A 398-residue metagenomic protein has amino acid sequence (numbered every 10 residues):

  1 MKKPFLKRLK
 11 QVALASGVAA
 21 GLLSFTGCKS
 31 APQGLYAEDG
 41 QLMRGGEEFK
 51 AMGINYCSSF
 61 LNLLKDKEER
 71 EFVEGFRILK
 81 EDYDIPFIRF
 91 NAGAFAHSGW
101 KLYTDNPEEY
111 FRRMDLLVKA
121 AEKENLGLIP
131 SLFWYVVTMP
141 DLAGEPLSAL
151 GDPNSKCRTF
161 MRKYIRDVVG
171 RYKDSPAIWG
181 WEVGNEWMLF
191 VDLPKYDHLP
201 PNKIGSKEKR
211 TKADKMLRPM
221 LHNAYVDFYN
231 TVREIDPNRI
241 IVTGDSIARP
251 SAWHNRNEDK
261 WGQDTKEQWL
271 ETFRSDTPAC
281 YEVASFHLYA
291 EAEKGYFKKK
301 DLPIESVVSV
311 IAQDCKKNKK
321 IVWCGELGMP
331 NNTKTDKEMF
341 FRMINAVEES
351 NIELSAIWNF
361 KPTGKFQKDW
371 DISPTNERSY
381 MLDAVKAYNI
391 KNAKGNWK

Functional and structural regions predicted by a protein language model:
K2-L14: Bacterial N-terminal signal peptides that target proteins for export
L14-L23: Hydrophobic helical h-region of N-terminal Sec-dependent signal peptides in bacterial secretory/periplasmic proteins
C28-F87, H97, K101-T104, K119 (+4 more regions): N-terminal carbohydrate-binding accessory modules
M52-I54, I88-F90, L128-P130, W179-W181 (+4 more regions): Hydrophobic faces of well-ordered beta-strands that scaffold small-molecule active sites in alpha/beta enzyme cores
E68-D141, L217-V242, F340-V347: Aromatic-lined substrate-binding rim segments of carbohydrate-active enzymes
V136-G170: Active-site-adjacent "subsite" loops/lids of carbohydrate-active enzymes
K163-R166, G170, A177, M188-S350: Extracellular glycoside hydrolase catalytic/binding regions
K334-K398: Aromatic-rich peripheral "rim/lid" segments of glycoside hydrolase catalytic domains that contact and position glycan
